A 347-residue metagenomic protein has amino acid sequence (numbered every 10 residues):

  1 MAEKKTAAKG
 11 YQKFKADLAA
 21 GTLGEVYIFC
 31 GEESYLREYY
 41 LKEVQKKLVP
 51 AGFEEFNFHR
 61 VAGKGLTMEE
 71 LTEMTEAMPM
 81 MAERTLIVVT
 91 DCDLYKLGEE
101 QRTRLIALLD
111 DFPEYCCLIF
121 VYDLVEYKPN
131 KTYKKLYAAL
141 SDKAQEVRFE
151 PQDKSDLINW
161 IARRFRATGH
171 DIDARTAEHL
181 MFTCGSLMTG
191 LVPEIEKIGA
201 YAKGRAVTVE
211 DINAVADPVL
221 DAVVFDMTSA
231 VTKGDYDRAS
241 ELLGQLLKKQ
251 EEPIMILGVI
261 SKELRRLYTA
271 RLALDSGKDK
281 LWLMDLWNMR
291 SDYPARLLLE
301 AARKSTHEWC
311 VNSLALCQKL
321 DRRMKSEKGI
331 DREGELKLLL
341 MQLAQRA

Functional and structural regions predicted by a protein language model:
M1-A347: Conserved beta/loop motifs at nucleotide-recognition and modification sites
